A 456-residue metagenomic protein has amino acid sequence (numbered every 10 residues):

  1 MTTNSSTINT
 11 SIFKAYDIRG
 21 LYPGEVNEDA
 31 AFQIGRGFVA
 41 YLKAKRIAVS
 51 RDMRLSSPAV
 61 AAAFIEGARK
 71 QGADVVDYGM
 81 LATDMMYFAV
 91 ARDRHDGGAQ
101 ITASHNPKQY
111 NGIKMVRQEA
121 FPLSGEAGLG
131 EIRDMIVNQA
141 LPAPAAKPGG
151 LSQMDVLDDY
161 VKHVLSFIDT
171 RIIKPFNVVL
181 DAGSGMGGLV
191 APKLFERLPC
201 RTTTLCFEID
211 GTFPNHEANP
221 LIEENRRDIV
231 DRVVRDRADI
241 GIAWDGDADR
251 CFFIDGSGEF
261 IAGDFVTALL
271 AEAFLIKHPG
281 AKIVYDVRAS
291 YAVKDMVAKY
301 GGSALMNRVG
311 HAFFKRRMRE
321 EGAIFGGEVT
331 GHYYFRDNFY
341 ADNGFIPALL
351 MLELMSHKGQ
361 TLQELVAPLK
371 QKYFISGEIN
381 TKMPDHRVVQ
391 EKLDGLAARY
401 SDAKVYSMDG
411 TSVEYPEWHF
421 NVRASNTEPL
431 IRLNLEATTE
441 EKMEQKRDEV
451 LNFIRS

Functional and structural regions predicted by a protein language model:
M1-E66, K70-G72, G150-F176: An N-terminal, well-structured beta->alpha segment
I47-N111, L165, K193-I254: N-terminal small/polar loop signature for handling phosphorylated ligands or for N-terminal nucleophile
D96-S104, Y110, V233-D255, A304-N343: Glycine-rich phosphate-binding loop
Q109-R133, I254-L269, N338-L349, M355: A short, gly/pro- and small-residue-rich
N111-D236: Gly/Ser/Thr-enriched, mixed-charge loops and adjacent short helices that form phosphate/oxyanion-binding elements
G130-K162, S166, G256-V329, Y333-F335: Proline/glycine-rich low-complexity loops and linkers
H278-S456: Phosphate-binding and adjacent anionic-ligand microenvironments
